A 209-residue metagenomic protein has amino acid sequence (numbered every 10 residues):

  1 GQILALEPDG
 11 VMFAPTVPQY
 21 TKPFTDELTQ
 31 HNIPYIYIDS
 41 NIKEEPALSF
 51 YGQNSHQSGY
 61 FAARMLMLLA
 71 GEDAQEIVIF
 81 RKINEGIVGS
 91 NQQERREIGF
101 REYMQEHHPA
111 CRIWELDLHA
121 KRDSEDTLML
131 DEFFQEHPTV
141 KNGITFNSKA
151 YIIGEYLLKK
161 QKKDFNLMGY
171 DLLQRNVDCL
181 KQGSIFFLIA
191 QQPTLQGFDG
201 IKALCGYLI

Functional and structural regions predicted by a protein language model:
G1, S58-A62, N91-C111, M129 (+2 more regions): Short, solvent-exposed amphipathic alpha-helices that sit in or adjacent to ligand/effector-binding or catalytic
I3, D9-T29, F100, R112-R175: Hydrophobic alpha-helical
Y20-Q57, L173-K181, I185: Flexible loop/hinge segments that line or gate small-molecule binding clefts
Y51-E76, D126-T127, N176, Q192-L208: Hydrophobic alpha-helical segments within soluble ligand-binding/sensing domains
A63-H107, E115, L204: An alpha-beta-alpha
K160-I209: Flexible loop/turn connectors
